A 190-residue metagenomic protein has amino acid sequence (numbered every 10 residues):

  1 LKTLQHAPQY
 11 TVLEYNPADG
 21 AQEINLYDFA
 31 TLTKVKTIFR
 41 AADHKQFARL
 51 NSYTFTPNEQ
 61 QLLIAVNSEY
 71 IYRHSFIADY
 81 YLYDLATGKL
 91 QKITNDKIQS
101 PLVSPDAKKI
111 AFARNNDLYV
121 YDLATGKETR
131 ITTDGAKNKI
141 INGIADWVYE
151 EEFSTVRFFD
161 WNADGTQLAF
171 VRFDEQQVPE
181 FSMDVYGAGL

Functional and structural regions predicted by a protein language model:
L1-L190: Beta-propeller folds
